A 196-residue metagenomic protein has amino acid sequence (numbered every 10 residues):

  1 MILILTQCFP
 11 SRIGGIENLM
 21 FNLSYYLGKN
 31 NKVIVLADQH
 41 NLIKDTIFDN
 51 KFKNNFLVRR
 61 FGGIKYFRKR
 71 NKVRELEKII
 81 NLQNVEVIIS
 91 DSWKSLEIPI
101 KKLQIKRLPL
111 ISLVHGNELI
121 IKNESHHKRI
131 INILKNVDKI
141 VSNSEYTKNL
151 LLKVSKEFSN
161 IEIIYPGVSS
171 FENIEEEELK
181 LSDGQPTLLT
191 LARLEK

Functional and structural regions predicted by a protein language model:
L3, K180-K196: Conserved donor-binding/catalytic core segment of Leloir-type glycosyltransferases
L5-C8, I16, N143, T190-L194: Short hydrophobic "strand-cap" motifs at the C-terminus of beta-strands
Q7-I13, M20-R68, L152: N-terminal strand-loop element at the rim of the active site of nucleotide-sugar-dependent glycosyltransferases
R12, F67, L96-E97, L108-S125 (+1 more regions): A short, histidine- and acid-enriched strand-loop-helix "catalytic/donor-clamping" loop that lines the nucleotide-sugar
Q39, Y146, I164-G167: Carbohydrate-associated surface elements
I88-I89, N136-E145: A short beta-strand/loop micro-motif in the catalytic core of glycosyltransferases that engages the nucleotide-sugar
S90-L96: Short His-centered aromatic/hydrophobic patch
K122-E124, L152, G167-Q185: Acidic anion/phosphate-binding donor-loop and adjacent secondary structure in glycosyltransferase catalytic cores
